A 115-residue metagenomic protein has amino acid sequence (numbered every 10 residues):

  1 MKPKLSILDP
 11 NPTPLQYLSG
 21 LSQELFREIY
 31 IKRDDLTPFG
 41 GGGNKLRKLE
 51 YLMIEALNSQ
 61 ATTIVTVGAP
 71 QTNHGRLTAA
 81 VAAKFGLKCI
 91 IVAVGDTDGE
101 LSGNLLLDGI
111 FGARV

Functional and structural regions predicted by a protein language model:
M1-V115: PLP-dependent amino-acid enzyme catalytic core
